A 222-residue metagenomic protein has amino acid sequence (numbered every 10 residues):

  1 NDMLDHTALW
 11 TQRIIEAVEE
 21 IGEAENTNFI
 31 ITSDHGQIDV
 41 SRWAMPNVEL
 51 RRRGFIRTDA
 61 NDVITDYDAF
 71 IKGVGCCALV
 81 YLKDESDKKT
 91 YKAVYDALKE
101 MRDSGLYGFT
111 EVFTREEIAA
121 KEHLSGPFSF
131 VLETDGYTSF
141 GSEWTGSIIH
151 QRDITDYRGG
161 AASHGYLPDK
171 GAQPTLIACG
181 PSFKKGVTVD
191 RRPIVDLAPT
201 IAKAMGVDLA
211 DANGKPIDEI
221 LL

Functional and structural regions predicted by a protein language model:
N1-T11: Active-site-proximal segments of metal-dependent phosphoesterases and phosphodiesterases across multiple
R13-R158: Secreted, luminal/periplasmic, and some membrane-associated catalytic domains that remodel anionic oxygen-ester
E25, A172, N213: Residue-level signal for beta-strand positions within conserved beta-sheet cores that form or flank
F55-K89, R158-A204: Substrate-binding rim/cap in mid-to-C-terminal beta-strand-loop elements of soluble/periplasmic
G186, D211-K215: A glycine-biased structural micro-motif
I201, G206-A210, L221-L222: Terminal low-complexity/disordered tails
K215-L221: Cytosolic regulatory/linker segments at or just downstream of nucleotide-handling modules in signal-transduction
